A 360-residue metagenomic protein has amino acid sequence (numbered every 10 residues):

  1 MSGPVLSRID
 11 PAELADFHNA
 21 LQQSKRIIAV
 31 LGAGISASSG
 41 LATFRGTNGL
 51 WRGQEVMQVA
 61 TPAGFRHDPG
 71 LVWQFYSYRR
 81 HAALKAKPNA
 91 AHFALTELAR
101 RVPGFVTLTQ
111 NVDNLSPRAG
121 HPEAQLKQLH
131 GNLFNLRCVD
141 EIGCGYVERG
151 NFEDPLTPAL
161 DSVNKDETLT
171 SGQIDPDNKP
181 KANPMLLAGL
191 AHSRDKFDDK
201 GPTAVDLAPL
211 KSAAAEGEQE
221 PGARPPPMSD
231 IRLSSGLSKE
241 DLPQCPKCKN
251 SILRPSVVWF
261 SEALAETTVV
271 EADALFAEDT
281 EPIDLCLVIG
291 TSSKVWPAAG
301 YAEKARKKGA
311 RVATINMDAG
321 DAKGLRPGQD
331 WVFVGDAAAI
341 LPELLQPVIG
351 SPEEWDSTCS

Functional and structural regions predicted by a protein language model:
M1-S360: Conserved catalytic core of sirtuin-type NAD+-dependent deacylases
